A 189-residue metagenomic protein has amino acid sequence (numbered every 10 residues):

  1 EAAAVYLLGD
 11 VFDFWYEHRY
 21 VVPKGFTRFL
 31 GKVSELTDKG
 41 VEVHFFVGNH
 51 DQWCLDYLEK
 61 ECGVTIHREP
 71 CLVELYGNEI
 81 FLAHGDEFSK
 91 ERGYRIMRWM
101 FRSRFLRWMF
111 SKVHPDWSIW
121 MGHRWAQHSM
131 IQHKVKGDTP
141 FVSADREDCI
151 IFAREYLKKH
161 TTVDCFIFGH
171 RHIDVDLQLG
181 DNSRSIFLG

Functional and structural regions predicted by a protein language model:
E1-L75: Core catalytic region of metal-dependent phosphoesterases/phosphodiesterases, especially metallo-beta-lactamase-like
D13-T37, M121, Q132-A144, R154-F166: N-terminal short leaders/motifs
T27-L30, D56-H67, I96-M109, Q127 (+1 more regions): A short, terminal or domain-edge coil/loop segment
R28-D38, E42-F45, A83-R92, S129-H133: Short, charge-rich amphipathic segments
E35, D56, K60, R98-W99 (+5 more regions): Charged/polar, solvent-exposed surface patches and flexible loops
G63-R68, E79-F81, D86, E91-F101 (+1 more regions): Conserved beta-sheet core of the metallophosphoesterase superfamily
G85-D148: Active-site-proximal loop/helix segment associated with metal-binding centers of metalloenzymes
